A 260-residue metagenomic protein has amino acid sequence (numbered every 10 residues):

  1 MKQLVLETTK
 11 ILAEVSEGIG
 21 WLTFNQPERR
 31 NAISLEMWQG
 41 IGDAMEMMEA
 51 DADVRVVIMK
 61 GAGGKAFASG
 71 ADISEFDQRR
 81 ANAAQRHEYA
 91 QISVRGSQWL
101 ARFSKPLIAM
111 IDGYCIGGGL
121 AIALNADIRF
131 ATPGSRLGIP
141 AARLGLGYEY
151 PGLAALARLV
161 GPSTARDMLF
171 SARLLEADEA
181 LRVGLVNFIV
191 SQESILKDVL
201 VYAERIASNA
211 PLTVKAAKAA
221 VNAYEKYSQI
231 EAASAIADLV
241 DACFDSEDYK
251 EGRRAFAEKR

Functional and structural regions predicted by a protein language model:
M1-E17, A52, G64, A172-D178 (+3 more regions): C-terminal alpha-helix plus adjacent terminal tail
M1-K60, Q98: Conserved CoA-thioester-binding segment of acyl-CoA-metabolizing enzymes
L22, Q26, G40-I41, M59 (+7 more regions): Terminal peptide-recognition signature
P27, D51, R79, F103 (+2 more regions): Generic structural signal for alpha-helix termini and adjacent loop/cap motifs
M37-G40, Y89-I92, I195, I236: Hydrophobic alpha-helical membrane-association signature
G61-Q98, G145, Y227-S228: Glycine- (often His-adjacent) and acidic-residue-rich active-site loop that binds/positions the CoA thioester
Q98-P211, S246, E251, E258: Crotonase-fold acyl-CoA enzyme core
